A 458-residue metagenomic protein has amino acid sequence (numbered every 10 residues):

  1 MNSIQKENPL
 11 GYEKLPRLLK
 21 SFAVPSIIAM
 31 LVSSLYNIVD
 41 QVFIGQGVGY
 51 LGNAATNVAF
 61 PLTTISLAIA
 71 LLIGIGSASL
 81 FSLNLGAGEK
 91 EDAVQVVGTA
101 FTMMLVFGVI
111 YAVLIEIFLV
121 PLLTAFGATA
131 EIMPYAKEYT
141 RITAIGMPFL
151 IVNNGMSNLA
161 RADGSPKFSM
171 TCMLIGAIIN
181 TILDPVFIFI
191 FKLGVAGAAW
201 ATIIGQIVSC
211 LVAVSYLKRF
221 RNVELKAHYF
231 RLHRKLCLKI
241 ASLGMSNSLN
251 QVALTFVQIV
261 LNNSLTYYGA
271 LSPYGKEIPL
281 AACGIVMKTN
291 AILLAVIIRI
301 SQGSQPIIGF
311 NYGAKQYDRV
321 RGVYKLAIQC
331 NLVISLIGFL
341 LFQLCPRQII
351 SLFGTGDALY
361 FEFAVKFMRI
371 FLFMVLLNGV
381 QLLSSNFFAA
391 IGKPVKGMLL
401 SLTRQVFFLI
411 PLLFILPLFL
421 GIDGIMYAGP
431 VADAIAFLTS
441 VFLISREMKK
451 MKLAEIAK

Functional and structural regions predicted by a protein language model:
M1-A23, F81-G146, I190-M245, I308-M374 (+1 more regions): Short alpha-helical transmembrane segments in multi-pass integral membrane proteins
Y12, P16-L35, V39, L62-I69 (+6 more regions): Residue-level signal for short hydrophobic patches within transmembrane helices of multi-pass membrane transporters
S21-N37, I142, N153, G176 (+3 more regions): Transmembrane helical elements of multi-pass membrane transporters/channels
L35-N53, L123-A130, V186-L193, T255-I285 (+4 more regions): Helix-terminus/linker motif at the lipid-water interface of multi-pass membrane proteins
Y50-P61, A136, T140, A199 (+2 more regions): Small-residue hotspots at the loop-to-helix junctions and early N-terminal turns of transmembrane alpha-helices
N53-V113, L150-S169, A282-L340, L344-P346 (+1 more regions): Small-residue-rich hydrophobic transmembrane alpha-helices
I65-A68, N180-D184, C210-V214, I292 (+3 more regions): Hydrophobic transmembrane alpha-helices of multi-pass small-molecule transporters
G74, T143-R161, S169-A177, A198-L211 (+4 more regions): Short runs within selected transmembrane alpha-helices of multi-pass transporters and secretion channels
